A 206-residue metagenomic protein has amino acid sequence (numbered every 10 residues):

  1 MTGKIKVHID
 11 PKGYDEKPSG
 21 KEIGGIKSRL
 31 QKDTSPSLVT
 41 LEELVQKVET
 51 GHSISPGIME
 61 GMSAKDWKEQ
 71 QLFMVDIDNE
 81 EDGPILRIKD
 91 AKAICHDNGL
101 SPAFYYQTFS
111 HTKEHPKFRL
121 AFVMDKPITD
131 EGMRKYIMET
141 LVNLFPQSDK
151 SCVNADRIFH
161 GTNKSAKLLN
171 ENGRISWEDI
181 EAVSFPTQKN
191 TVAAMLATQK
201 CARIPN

Functional and structural regions predicted by a protein language model:
M1-P116, V123-Y136, Q199-R203: Signature for HUH/AEP ssDNA processing cores
T40, R87, D149, I175-W177: Helix N-terminus capping/helix-initiation residues
N98-P102, E139-D149: A common structural junction motif
F104, A182-N206: Long, charged low-complexity interaction segments
H111-K113, V123, K150-R174: Short, conserved secondary-structure transition motifs
I128, L141-F145, S165: Short, well-ordered alpha-helical segments in soluble proteins
L168-P186: Mixed-charge intrinsically disordered linker/loop segments at interdomain junctions
